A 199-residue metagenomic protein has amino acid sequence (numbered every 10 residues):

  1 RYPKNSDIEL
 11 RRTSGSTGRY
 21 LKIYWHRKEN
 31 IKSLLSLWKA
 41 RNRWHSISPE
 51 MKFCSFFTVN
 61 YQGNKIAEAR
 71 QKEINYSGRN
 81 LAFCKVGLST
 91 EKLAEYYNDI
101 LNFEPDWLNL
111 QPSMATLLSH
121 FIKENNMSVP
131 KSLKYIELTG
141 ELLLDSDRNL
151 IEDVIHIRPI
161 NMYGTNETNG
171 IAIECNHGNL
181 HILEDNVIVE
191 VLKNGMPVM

Functional and structural regions predicted by a protein language model:
R1-R12, G18-M51, N102-N109, K131 (+2 more regions): Nucleotide 5′-phosphate-binding alpha/beta core
D7, T58-Q62, S113-A115: Short glycine-enriched loops at secondary-structure junctions
I23-W25, K65-A67, H120: A short secondary-structure junction signal
W25-R27, C54-F57, Q111-P112, Y163-G164: Glycine-rich, histidine-containing beta strand-loop boundary motifs that form or position
K28, V59-N60, N176, N194: Generic structural motif
S33, G63-K65, L93, R148: Short acidic, gly/pro-rich beta-turn/loop elements at beta-sheet edges and active-site/ligand-binding grooves
N42-I74, F83-V86: Conserved AMP-binding loop of ANL adenylate-forming enzymes
N75-M199: Active-site glycine/GP-rich loop and adjacent strand/helix microenvironment that borders small-molecule binding pockets
